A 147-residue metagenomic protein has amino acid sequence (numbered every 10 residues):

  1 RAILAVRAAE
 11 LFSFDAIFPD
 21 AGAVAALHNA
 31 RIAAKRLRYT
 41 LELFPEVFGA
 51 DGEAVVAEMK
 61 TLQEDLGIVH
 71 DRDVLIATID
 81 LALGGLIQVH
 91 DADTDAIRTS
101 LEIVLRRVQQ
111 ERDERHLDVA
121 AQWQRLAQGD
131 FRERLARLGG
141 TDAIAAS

Functional and structural regions predicted by a protein language model:
R1-S147: Cationic, histidine-enriched alpha-helical/coil surfaces that engage anionic ligands
